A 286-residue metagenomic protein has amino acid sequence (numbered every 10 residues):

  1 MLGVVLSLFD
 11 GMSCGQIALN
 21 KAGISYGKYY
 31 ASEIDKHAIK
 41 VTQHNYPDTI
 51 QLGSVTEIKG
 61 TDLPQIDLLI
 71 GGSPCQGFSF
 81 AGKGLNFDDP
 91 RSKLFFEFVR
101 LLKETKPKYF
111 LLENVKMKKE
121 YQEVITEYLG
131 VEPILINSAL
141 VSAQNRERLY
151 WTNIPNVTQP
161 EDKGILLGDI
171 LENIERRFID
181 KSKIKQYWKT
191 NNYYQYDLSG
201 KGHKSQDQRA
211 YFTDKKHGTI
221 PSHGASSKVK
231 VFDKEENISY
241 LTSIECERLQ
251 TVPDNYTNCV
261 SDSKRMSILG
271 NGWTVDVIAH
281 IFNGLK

Functional and structural regions predicted by a protein language model:
M1-V5: Extreme N-terminal starter segment of soluble prokaryotic enzymes
L8-S13: Class I SAM-dependent methyltransferase "Motif I" SAM/SAH-binding loop
G15-G27, N45: A short, Lys/Arg-enriched amphipathic alpha-helix followed by its capping loop at the start of a domain
Y29-S32: The conserved SAM/SAH-binding core of class I Rossmann-like methyltransferase domains, concentrating on the hydrophobic
D35: Conserved SAM/SAH-binding beta-strand->alpha-helix loop
T42: Conserved SAM-binding loop
D48-S54: Conserved SAM-binding strand-loop segment of SAM-dependent methyltransferases
I58-L68, C75-S227, E235-S239, E245: Class I S-adenosyl-L-methionine
